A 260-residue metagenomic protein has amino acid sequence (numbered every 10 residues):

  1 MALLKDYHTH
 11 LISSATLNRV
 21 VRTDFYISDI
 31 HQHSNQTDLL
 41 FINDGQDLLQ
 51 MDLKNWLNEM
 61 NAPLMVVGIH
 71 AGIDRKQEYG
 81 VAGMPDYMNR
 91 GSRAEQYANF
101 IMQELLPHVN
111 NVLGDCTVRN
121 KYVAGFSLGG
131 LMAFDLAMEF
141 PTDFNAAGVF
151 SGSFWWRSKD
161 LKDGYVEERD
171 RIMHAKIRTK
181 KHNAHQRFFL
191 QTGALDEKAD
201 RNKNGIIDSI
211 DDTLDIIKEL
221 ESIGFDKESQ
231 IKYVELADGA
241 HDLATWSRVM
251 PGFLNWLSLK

Functional and structural regions predicted by a protein language model:
M1-K260: Non-catalytic cap/lid and distal C-terminal segments of serine-dependent acyl enzymes
